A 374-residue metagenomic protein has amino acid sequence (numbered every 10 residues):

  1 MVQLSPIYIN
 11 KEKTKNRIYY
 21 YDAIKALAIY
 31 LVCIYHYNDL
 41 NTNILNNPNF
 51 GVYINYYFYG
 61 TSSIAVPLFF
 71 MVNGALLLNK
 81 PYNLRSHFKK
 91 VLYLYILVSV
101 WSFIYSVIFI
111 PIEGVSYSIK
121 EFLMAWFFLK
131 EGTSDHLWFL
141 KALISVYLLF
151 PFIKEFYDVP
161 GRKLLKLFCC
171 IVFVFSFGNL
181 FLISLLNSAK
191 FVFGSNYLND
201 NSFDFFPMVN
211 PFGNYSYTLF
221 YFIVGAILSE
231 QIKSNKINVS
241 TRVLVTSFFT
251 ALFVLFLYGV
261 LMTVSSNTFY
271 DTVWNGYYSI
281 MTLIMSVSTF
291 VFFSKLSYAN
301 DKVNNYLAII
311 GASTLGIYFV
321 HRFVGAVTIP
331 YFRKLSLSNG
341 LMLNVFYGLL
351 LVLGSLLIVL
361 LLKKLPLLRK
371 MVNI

Functional and structural regions predicted by a protein language model:
M1-I374: Alpha-helical transmembrane segments and their immediate juxtamembrane cytosolic regions
